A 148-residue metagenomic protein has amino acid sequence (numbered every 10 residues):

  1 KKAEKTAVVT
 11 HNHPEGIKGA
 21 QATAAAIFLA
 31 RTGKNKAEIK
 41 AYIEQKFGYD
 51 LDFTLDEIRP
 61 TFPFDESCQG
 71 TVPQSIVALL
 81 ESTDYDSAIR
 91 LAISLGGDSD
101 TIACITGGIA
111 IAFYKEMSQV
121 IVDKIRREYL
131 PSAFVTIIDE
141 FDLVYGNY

Functional and structural regions predicted by a protein language model:
K1-P14, A30-E38: Inter-helical turn/loop segments and adjacent helix faces that build the functional surface of alpha-helical bundle
A3-V9, A22-F28, Q74-Y148: Catalytic phosphate/nucleotide-handling subdomain of diverse soluble enzymes
H11-A22, R31, P63-S67, G97-T101: Short, contiguous, pocket-lining structural segments that sit at or immediately flank catalytic/ligand-binding sites
A20, A24, N35-D65: Small-residue-rich helix-loop
F53-L55, C68, M117-Q119: Short acidic (Asp/Glu) and glycine-rich catalytic loops that position anionic groups and cofactors
D56-P63, C68, Y85-A92: A beta-strand-loop signature enriched in Asp, Gly, Thr, and Trp that corresponds to the sialidase/neuraminidase Asp-box
